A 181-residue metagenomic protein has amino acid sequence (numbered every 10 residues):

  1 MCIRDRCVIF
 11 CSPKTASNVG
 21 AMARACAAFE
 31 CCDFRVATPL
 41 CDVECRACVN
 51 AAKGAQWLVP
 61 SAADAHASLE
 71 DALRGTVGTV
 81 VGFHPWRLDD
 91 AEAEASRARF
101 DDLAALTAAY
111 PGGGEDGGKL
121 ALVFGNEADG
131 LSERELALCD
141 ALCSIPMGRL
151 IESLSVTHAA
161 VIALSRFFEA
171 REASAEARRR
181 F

Functional and structural regions predicted by a protein language model:
R4-F181: Post-transcriptional modification and biogenesis factors for structured RNAs of the translation apparatus
